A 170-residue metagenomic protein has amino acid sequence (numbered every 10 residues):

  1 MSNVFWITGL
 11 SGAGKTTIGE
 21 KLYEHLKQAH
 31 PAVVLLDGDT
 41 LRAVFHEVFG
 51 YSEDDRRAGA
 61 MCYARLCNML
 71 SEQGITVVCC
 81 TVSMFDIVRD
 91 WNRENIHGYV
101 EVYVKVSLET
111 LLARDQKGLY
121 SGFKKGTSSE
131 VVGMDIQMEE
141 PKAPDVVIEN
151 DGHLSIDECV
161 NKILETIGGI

Functional and structural regions predicted by a protein language model:
V4: Walker A (P-loop) ATP-phosphate-binding motif of ABC ATPase nucleotide-binding domains
I7: Hydrophobic anchor at the beta1->P-loop junction of P-loop NTPases
S11: The conserved Walker
K15: Conserved lysine of the Walker
E20-A64: Conserved substrate/cofactor phosphate-moiety recognition/catalytic segment in nucleotide-dependent phosphotransferases
S52-V100, S121: Glycine-rich phosphate-binding loop used to anchor ATP phosphates in small-molecule kinases, encompassing both
C80, N95-R114, I148: Conserved phosphate-donor/acceptor-positioning beta-strand/loop module used by diverse small-molecule
K105, A113-C159, I167-I170: Small-molecule kinase domains that catalyze NTP-dependent phosphoryl transfer to phosphate-bearing small molecules
